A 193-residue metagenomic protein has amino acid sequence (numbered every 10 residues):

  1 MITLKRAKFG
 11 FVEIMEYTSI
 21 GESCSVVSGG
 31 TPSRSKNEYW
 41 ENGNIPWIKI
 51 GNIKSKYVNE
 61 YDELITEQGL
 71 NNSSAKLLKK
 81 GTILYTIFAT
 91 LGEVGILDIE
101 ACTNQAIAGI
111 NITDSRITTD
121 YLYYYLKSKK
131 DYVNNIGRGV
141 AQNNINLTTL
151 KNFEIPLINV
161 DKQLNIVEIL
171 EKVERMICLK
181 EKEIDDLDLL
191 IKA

Functional and structural regions predicted by a protein language model:
M1-G30, S55, N152-V160, L164-V167 (+1 more regions): Non-catalytic DNA-recognition/assembly elements of restriction-modification systems
Y17, G21-C24, R34-G69: DNA target-recognition patches
T18-S25, K54-E60, K76-K80, I96-C102 (+1 more regions): Basic, amphipathic alpha-helical recognition segments used for DNA target recognition
Y85-T86: A generic structural signal for residues embedded in beta-strands
T113, Y125, M176-L179, E183: Histidine kinase transmitter module recognition
E171-E174: A specific heptad-register position in long alpha-helical coiled-coils used by two-component signaling proteins
